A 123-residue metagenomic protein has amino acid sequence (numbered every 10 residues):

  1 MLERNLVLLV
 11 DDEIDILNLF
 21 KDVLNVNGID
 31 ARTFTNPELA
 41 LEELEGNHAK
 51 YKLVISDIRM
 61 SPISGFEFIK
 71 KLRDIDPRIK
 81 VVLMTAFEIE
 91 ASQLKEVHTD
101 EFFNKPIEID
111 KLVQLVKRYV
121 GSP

Functional and structural regions predicted by a protein language model:
I14-R32: Two-component/phosphorelay signaling modules centered on CheY-like receiver
T33-L53: Acidic, metal-coordinating helix/loop segments flanking the phosphotransfer/catalytic sites of two-component signaling
E45-A49, K71-I79, K95-V97: Conserved phosphotransfer cores of two-component systems
D57: Active-site residues of response regulator receiver
M60: Receiver (REC) domain active-site loop signature in two-component systems and cognate sites in sensor histidine kinases
V82-M84: Hydrophobic/aromatic residues positioned on beta-strands within the core alpha/beta folds
I107-V120: C-terminal output helix
